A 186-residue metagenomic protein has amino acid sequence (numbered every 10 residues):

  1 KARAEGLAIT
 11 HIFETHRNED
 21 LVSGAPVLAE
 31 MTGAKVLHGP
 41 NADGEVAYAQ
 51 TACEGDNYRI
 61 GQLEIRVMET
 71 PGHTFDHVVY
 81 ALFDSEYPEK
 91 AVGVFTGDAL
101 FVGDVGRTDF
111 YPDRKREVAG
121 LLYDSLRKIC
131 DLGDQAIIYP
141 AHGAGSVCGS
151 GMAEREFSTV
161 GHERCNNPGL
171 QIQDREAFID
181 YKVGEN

Functional and structural regions predicted by a protein language model:
K1-P71, F83-V92, V160: Active-site HxH/HxHxD metal-binding segment of metal-dependent hydrolases
H16, L28, T70-H73, Y80 (+4 more regions): Divalent metal-coordination and catalytic microenvironments
R17, A42, H73-T74, G93 (+3 more regions): Active-site metal-binding loops of divalent metal-dependent hydrolases
G24, Y48, E54, G97 (+3 more regions): Glycine-rich, flexible loop/turn motifs
V78-L82, V105: Short beta-strand scaffold segments in enzyme catalytic cores
Y87-P88, V92-G93, V102-G103, K115-N186: Divalent-metal (often Zn2+) His-rich catalytic cores of metallo-beta-lactamase-fold enzymes
T108-K115: Short glycine-enriched, charge-decorated loop/helix-capping segments at active-site entrances that position
